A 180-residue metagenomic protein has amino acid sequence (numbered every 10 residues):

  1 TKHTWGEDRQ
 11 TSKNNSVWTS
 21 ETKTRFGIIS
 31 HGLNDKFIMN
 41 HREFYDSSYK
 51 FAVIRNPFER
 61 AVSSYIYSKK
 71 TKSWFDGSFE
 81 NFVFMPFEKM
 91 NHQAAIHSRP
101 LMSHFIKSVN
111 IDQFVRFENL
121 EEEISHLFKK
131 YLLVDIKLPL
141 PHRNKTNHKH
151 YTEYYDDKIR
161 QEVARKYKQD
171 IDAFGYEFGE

Functional and structural regions predicted by a protein language model:
T1-E180: Membrane-interface amphipathic segments in extracytoplasmic regions
